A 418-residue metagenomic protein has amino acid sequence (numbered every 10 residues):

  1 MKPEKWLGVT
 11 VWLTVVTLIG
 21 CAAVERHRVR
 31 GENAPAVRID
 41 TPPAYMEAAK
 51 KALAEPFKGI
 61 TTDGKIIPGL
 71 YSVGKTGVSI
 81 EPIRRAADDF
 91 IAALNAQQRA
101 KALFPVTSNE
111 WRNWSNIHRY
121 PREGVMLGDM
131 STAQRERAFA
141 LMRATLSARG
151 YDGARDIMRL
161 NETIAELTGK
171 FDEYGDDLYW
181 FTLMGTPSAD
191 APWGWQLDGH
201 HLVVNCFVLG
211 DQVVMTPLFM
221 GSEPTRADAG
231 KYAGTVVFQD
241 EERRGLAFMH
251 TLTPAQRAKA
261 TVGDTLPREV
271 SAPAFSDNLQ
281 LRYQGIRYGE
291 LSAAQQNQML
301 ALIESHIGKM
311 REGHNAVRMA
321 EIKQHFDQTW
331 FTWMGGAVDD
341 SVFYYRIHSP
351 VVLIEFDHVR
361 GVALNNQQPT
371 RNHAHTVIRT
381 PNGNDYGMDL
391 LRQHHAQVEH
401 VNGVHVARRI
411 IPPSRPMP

Functional and structural regions predicted by a protein language model:
K2-V11: Bacterial N-terminal signal peptides that target proteins for export
K5, I19-A23: Helix-centric, low-specificity signal for extended rod-like, repetitive segments
T10-I19: Bacterial N-terminal signal peptides
V24-A92, A100-S147, D152-P418: A cross-kingdom marker for long, charged
